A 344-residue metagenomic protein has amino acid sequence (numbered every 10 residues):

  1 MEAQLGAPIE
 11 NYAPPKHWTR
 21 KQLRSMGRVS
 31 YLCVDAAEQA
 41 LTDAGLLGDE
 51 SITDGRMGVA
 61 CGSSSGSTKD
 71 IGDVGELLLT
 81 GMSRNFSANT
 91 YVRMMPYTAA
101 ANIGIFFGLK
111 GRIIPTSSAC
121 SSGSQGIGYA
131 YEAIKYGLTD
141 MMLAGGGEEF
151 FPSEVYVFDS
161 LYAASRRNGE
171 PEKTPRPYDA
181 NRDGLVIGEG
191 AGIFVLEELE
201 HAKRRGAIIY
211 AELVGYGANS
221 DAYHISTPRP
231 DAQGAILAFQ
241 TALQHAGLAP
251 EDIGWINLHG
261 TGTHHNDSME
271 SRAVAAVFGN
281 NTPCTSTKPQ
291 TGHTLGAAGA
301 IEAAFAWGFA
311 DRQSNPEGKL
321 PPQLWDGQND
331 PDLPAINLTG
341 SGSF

Functional and structural regions predicted by a protein language model:
M1-Q22, A44, E200-E212, A304-Q323: ACP-dependent fatty acid/polyketide chain-elongation machinery
M1-S118, G147-V155, P250-N266: Conserved beta-ketoacyl condensing-enzyme motif
C33-L47, P96-F107, R112-G147, V186-A207 (+1 more regions): Active-site-proximal alpha-helical scaffold in enzymes
E50-D54, A246-D252, L333-F344: Flexible, low-complexity linker/loop segments at domain and module junctions
A60, A100-G104, E172-I193, E198 (+1 more regions): Polyanion-binding loop/helix "lid" in catalytic or ligand-binding cores
K69-R84, A133-Y136, V157-N168, P230-Q233 (+1 more regions): A glycine- and small-aliphatic-rich helix-loop capping segment at beta-alpha/alpha-beta transitions that lines
L138-D183, Y216-P230, L258-D267, N281-I336: Acyl-CoA/ACP chain-elongation machinery
G169-A246, W255: Condensing-enzyme catalytic core mediating Claisen C-C bond formation in acyl metabolism
